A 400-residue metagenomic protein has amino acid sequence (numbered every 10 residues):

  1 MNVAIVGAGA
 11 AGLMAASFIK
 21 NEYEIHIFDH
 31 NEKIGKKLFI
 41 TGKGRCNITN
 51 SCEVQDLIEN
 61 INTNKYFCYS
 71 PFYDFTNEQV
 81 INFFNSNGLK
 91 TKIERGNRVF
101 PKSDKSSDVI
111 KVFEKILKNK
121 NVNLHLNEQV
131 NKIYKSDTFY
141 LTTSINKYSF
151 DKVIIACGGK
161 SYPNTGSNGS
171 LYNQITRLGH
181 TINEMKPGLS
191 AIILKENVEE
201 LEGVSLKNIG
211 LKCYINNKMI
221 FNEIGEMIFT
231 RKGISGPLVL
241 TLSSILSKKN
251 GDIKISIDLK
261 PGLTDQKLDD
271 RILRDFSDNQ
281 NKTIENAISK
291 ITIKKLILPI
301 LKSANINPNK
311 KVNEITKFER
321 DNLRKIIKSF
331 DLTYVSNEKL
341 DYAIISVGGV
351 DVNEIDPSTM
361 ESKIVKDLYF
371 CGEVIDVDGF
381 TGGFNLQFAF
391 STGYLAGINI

Functional and structural regions predicted by a protein language model:
N2-I27, A396-I400: N-terminal Rossmann-like FAD-binding beta1-loop-alpha1 element of flavoenzymes
A4-V6, F28, V130, Y148-N164 (+4 more regions): Short hydrophobic core segments
K20-K43: Glycine-rich FAD pyrophosphate-binding loop
E32-I34, I40, I48, V54-Q55 (+2 more regions): An anion/pyrophosphate-binding glycine-rich loop and adjacent beta-alpha core in soluble alpha-beta enzymes
K43-I93: Glycine-rich active-site loop/strand segments that organize a redox cofactor
L126, L298-D378: A glycine-rich dinucleotide-binding beta-alpha-beta segment and adjacent secondary-structure elements that constitute
L126-T138: A conserved short coil-to-beta-strand element within the FAD-binding core of flavoproteins
K152-V198: Glycine-rich loop(s) and the adjacent beta-strand/alpha-helix scaffold that form part
